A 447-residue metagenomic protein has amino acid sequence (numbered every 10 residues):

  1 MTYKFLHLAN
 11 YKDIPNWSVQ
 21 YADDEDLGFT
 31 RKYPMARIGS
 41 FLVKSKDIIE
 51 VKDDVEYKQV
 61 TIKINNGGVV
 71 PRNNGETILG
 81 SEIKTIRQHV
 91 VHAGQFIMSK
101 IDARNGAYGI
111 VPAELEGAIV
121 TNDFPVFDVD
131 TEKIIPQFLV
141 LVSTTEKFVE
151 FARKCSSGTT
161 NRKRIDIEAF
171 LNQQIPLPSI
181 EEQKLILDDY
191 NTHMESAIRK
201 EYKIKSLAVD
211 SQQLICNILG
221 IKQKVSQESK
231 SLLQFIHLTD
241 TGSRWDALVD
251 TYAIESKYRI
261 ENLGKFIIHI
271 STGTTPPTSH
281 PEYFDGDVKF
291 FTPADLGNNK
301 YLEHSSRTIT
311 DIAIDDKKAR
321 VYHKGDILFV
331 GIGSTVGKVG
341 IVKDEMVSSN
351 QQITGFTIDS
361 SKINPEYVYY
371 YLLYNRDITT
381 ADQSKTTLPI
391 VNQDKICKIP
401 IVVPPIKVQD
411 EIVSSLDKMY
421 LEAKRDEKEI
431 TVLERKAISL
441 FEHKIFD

Functional and structural regions predicted by a protein language model:
M1-K52, S179-T275, K398, I406-D447: Non-catalytic DNA-recognition/assembly elements of restriction-modification systems
P34-I48, E116-G117, P125-L177, S196 (+5 more regions): Basic, amphipathic alpha-helical recognition segments used for DNA target recognition
M35-V51, I62-A93, E261-S279, A294-K324: Sequence-specific dsDNA recognition surfaces
V51-T61, K154-S156, S226-K230, P276-F284 (+1 more regions): Short coil/turn segments at secondary-structure boundaries
K58, H92, T121-D123, D287 (+1 more regions): A generic structural signal for short beta-strands and their flanking turns/coil linkers
T61-T77, F96-S99, A103-V120, Q137 (+7 more regions): Short, ligand-facing micro-motifs at secondary-structure edges
